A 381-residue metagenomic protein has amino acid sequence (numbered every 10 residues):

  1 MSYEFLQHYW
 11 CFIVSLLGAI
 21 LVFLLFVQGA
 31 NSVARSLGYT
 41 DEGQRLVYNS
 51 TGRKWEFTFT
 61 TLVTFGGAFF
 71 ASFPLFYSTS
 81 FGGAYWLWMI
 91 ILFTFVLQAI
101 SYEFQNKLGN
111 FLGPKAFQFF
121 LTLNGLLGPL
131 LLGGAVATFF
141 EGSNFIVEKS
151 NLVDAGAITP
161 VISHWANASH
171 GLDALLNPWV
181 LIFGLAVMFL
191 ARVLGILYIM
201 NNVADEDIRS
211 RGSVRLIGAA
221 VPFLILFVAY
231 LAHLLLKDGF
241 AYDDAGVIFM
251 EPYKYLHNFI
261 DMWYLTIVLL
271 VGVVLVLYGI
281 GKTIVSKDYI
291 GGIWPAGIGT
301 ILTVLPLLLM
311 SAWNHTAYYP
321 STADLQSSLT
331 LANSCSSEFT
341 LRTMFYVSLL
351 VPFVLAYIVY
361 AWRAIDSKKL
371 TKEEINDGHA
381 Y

Functional and structural regions predicted by a protein language model:
M1-F59, V63-G66: N-terminal signal-anchor module of multipass membrane proteins
H8-V22, G82-F95, L126, A174-L190 (+1 more regions): Alpha-helical transmembrane segments
L24-S32, G52, T60-L108, N124-D154 (+2 more regions): Transmembrane-helix bundle segments that line or gate the permeation/cavity pathway in multi-pass membrane proteins
L108-Y289: Long, contiguous internal "core" modules enriched in hydrophobic/ aromatic residues
N144-I158, L305-Q326: Juxtamembrane non-transmembrane "cap" segments at the membrane-aqueous interface of multi-pass membrane proteins
F249-Y253, P320-T340: Short, membrane-exposed interhelical loops at transmembrane-helix boundaries
W294-L302: Central hydrophobic cores of alpha-helical transmembrane segments in multi-pass integral membrane proteins
S367-Y381: Short, highly charged, low-complexity non-transmembrane loops/tails of multi-pass membrane proteins
